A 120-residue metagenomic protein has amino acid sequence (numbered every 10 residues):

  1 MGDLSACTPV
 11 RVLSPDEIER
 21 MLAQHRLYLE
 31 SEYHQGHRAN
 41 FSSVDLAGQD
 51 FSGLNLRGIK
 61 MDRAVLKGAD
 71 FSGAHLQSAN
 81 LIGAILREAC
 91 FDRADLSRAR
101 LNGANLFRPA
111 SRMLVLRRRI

Functional and structural regions predicted by a protein language model:
L4-R20, L27, S31-I120: Tandem repeat scaffolds
